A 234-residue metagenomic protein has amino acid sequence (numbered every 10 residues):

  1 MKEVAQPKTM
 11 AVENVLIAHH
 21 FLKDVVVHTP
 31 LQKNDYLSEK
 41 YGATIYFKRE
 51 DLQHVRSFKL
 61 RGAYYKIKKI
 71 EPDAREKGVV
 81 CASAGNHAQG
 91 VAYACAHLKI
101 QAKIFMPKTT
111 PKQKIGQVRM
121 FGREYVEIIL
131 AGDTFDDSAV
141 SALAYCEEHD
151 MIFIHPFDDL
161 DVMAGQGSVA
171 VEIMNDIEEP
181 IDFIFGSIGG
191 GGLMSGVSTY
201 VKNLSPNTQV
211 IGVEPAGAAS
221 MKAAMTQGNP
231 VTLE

Functional and structural regions predicted by a protein language model:
M1-E234: PLP-dependent amino-acid enzyme catalytic core
